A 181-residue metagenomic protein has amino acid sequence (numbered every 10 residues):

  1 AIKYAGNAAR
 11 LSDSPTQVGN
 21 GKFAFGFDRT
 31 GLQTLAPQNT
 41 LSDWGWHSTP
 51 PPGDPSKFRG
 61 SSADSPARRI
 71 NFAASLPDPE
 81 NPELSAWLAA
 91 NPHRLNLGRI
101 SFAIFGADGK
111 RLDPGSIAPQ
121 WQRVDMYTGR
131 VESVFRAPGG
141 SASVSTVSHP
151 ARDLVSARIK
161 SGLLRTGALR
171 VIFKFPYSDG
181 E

Functional and structural regions predicted by a protein language model:
A1-E181: Beta-sandwich/jelly-roll carbohydrate-recognition scaffolds of carbohydrate-active enzymes
